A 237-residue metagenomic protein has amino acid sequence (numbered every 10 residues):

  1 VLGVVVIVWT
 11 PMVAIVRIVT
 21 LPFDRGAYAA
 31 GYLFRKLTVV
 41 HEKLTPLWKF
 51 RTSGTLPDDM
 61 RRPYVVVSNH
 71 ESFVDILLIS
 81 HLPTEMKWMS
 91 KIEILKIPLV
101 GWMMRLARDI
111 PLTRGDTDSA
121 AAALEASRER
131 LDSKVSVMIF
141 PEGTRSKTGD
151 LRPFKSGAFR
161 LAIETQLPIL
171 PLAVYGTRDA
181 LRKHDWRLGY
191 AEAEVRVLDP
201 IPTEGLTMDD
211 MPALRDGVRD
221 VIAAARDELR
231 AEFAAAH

Functional and structural regions predicted by a protein language model:
V1-T20, A29-Y32, L56-P57, A213-H237: Membrane-interfacial terminal anchoring regions of lipid-handling membrane enzymes
T10-Y32, K36, K43-T45, M60-T117: Catalytic core of membrane glycerolipid acyltransferases/transacylases, capturing the structured, soluble-facing
V39, W102, A122-E125: Short amphipathic alpha-helical coupling elements at transmembrane boundaries
T45-S53, A120-A121, T177-D179: Short gly/ser/thr-rich secondary-structure transition/capping motifs
L47-K49, E85, L106, K134 (+1 more regions): A generic structural signal for alpha->beta connector loops
K49-F50, P111, V137, I169: Hydrophobic beta-strand scaffold residues
T55-M60, R187-L188: A short beta-turn/loop motif at secondary-structure boundaries
A121-H237: Non-catalytic C-terminal accessory region of glycerolipid acyltransferases and related lyso-lipid remodeling enzymes
